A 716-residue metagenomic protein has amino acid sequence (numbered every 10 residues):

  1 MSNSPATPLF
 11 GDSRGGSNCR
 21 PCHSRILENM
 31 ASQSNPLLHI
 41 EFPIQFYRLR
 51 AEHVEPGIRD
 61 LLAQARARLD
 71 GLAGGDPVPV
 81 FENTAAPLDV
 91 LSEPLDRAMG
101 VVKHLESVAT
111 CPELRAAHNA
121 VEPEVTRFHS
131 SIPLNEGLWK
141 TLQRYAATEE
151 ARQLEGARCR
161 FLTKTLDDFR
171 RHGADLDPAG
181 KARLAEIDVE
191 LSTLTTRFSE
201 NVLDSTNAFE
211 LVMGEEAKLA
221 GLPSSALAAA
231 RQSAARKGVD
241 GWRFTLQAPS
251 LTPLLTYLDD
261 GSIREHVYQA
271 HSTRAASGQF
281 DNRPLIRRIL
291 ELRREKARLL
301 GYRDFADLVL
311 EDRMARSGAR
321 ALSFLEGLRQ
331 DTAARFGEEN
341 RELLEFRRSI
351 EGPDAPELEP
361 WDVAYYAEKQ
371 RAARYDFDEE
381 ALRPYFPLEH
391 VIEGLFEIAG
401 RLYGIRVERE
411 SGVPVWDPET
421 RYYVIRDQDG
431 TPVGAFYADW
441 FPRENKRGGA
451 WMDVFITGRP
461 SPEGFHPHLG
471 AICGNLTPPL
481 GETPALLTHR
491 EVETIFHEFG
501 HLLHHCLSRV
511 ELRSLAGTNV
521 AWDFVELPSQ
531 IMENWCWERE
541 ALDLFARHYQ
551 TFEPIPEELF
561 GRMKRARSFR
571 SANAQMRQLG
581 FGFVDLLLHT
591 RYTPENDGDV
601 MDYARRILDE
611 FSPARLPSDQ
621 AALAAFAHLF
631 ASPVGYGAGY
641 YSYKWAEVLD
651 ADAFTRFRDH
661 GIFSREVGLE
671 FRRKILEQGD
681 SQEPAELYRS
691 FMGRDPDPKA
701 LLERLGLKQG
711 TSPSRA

Functional and structural regions predicted by a protein language model:
C19-C22: Cysteine-centered motifs
A31-L61, S107, C111-R316, D331 (+3 more regions): His/Asp/Glu-rich acidic catalytic environments and adjacent acidic regulatory segments
A31-P56, D60, G221, G241-R243 (+10 more regions): C-terminal, non-catalytic "cap/extension" segments appended to globular domains
F46-I58, V80-A85, G278-N282, A321-L325 (+2 more regions): Membrane-entry segments of alpha-helical transmembrane domains in multi-pass membrane proteins
L62-Q153, M576-S612, L616, G635: C-terminal non-catalytic alpha-helical accessory regions
F161, E190-T193, E200, D204-T245 (+9 more regions): Active-site-proximal, well-structured secondary-structure segments within enzyme catalytic domains
T477-F496: Short pre-active-site segment immediately N-terminal to the catalytic Zn-binding motif
